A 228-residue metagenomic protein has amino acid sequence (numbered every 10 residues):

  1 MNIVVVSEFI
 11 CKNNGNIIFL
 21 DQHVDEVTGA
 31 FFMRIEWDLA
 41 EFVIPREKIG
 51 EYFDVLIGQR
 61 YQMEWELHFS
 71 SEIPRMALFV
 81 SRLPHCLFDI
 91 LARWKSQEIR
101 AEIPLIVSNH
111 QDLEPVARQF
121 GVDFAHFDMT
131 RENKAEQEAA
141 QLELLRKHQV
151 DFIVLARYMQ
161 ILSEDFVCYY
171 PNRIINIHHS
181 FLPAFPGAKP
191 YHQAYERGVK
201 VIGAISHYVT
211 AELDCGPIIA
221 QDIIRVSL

Functional and structural regions predicted by a protein language model:
M1-F19: Short amphipathic alpha-helix segments
H23-L228: One-carbon transfer enzymes
